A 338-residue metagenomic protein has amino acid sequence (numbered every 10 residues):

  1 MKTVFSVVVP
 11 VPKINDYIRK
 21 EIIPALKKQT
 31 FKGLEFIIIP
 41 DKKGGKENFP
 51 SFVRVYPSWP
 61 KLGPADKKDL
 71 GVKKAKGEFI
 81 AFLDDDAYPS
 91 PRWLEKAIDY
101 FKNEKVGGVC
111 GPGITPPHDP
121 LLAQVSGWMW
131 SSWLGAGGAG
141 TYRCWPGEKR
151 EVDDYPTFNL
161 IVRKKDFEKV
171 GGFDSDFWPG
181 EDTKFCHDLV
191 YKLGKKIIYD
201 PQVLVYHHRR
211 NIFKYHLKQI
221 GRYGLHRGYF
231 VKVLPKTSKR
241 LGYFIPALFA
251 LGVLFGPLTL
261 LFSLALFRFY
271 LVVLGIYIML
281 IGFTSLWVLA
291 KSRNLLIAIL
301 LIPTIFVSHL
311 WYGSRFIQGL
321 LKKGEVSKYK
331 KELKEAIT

Functional and structural regions predicted by a protein language model:
T3-V8, E35, K184: Cell-envelope/extracellular polymer assembly enzymes that use nucleotide-activated donors
I23-G33: Short, acidic, metal-binding catalytic loop of nucleotide-sugar glycosyltransferases
S58-A75, K96, P146, R150 (+1 more regions): Glycine-rich, basic loop-to-helix element that forms the pyrophosphate-binding segment of sugar-nucleotide handling
I80: Short aromatic/hydrophobic "clamp" motif used to bind/position activated sugar donors
P91-S132: Conserved donor NDP-sugar-binding/catalytic core segment of glycosyltransferases
T115, S132, A136-I161, K165 (+6 more regions): A recurrent flexible, glycine/aromatic-enriched loop bordering the glycosyltransferase active site that acts as
P117, D174-S238: Catalytic donor/gating beta->alpha subdomain of glycosyltransferases that bind UDP-sugars
L248-E325: Membrane-embedded multi-pass helical conduit in multi-pass membrane proteins, especially envelope-biosynthetic
